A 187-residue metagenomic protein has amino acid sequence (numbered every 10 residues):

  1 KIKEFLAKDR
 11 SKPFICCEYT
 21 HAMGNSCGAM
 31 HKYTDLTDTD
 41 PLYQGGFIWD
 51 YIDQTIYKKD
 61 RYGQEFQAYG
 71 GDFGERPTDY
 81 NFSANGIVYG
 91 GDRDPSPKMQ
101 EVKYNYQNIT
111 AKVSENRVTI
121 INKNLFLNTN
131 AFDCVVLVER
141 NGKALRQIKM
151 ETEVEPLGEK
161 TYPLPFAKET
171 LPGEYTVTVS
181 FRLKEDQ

Functional and structural regions predicted by a protein language model:
K1-N116, K123-N130, V135-A144: Extended substrate-binding grooves/exosites of carbohydrate-active enzymes
F132-G173, T178-K184: Intrinsically disordered, low-complexity Pro/Gly/Ser/Thr-rich segments with frequent PxxP/GP/PP motifs and embedded
